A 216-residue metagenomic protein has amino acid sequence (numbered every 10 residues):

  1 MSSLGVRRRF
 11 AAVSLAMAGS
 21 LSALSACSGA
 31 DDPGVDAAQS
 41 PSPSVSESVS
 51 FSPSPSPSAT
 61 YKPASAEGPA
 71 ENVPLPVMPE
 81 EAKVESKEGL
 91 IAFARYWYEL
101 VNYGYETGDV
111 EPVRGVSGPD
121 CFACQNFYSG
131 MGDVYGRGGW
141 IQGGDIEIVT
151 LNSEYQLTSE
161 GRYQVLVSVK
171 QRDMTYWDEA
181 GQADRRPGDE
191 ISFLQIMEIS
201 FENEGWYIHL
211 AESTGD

Functional and structural regions predicted by a protein language model:
M1-L75: Amphipathic, hydrophobic N-terminal targeting peptides for secretion and organelle import
S3-R8, L21, A26, A30-P41 (+1 more regions): Exposed beta-sheet edge and beta->alpha loop/turn motif
A12, G89-L90, D184: A generic structural signal for short
F51-A64, N72-M78, K87-A94, V113 (+2 more regions): Phosphate-binding glycine-rich loops and adjacent basic patches that engage nucleotide phosphates, nucleic-acid
G68, P76, E179-A183: Short, flexible, glycine-rich and Lys/Arg-enriched loop motifs at helix boundaries that contact anionic partners
P69-Q142: Core segments of small alpha/beta cavity-forming domains
E99-V110, I148-V165: N-terminal short leaders/motifs
R137-S153: A short, amphipathic edge element
